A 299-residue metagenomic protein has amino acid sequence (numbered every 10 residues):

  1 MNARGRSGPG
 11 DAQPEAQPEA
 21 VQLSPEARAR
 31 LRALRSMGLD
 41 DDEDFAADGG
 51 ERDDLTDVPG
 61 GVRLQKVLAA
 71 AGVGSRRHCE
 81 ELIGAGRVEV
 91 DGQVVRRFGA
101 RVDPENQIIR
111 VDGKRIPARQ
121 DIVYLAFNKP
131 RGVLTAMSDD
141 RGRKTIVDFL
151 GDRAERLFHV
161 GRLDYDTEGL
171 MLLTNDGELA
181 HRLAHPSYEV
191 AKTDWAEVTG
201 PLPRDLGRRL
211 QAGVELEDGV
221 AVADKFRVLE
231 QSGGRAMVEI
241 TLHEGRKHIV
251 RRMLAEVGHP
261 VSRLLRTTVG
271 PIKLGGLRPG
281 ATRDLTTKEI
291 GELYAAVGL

Functional and structural regions predicted by a protein language model:
M1-A46: Mixed-charge, low-complexity intrinsically disordered regions
N2-R6, S36-L299: Basic, flexible Lys/Arg- and Gly-enriched helix-loop patches that mediate nucleic-acid binding at interfaces with rRNA
